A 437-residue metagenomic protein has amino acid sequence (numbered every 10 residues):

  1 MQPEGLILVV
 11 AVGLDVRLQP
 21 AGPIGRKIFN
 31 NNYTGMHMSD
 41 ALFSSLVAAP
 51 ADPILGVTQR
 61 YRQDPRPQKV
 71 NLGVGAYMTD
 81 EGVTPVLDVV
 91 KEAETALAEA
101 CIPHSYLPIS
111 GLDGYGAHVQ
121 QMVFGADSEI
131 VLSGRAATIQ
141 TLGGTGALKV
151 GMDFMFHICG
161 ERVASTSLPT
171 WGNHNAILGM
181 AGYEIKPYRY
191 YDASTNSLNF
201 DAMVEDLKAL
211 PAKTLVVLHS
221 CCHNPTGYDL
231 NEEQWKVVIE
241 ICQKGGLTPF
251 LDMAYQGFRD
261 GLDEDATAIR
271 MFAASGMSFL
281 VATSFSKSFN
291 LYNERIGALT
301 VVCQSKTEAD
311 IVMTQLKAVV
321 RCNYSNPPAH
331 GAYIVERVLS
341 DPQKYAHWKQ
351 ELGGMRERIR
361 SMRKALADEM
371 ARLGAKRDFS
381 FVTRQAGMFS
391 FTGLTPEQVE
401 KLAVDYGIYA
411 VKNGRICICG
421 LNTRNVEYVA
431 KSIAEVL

Functional and structural regions predicted by a protein language model:
P3, P20: Cationic, low-complexity basic patches in intrinsically disordered or flexible, solvent-exposed regions
P23-H37: Short, Lys/Arg-enriched N-terminal segments with co-localized hydrophobic residues within the first ~10-30 amino acids
H37-G111, Q121, C322, P328 (+1 more regions): N-terminal "arm"/small-domain region of PLP-dependent enzymes with the aminotransferase-like
T95-A96, C101-G246, Q256-F258, A266-I269 (+3 more regions): Conserved core of the PLP fold type I
A268-I311, Q315: Active-site PLP attachment segment
M313-G331, V338-A367: Structural signature of PLP-dependent enzymes
K349-D405: Conserved PLP-binding catalytic core of the aspartate aminotransferase-like
